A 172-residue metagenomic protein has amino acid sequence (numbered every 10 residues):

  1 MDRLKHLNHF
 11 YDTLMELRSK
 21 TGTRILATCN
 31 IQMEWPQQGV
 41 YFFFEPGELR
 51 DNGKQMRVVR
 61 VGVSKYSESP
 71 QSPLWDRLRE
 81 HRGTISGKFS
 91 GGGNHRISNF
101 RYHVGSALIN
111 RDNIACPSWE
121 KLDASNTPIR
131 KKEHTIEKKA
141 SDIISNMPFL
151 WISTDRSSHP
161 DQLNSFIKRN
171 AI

Functional and structural regions predicted by a protein language model:
M1-K138, I143-I172: GIY-YIG nuclease catalytic motif and its immediate N-terminal context
